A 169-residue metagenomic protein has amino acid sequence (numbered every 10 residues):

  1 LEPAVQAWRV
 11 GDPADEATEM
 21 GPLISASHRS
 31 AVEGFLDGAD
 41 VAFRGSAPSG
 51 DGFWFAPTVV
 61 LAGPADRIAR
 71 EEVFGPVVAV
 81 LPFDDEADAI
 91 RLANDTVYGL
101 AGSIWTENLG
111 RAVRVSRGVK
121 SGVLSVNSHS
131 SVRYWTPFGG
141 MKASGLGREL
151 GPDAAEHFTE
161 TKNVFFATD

Functional and structural regions predicted by a protein language model:
Q6-V10, A47, W54-D169: Conserved C-terminal structural/oligomerization subdomain of aldehyde/semialdehyde dehydrogenase
D15-M20: Short linear capping/connector segments at secondary-structure termini
P22-E33: Short beta-strand to alpha-helix junction loop
G34-A39: Helical element adjacent to the flavin cofactor pocket in flavoenzyme catalytic cores
D40-A47: Short secondary-structure junctions
